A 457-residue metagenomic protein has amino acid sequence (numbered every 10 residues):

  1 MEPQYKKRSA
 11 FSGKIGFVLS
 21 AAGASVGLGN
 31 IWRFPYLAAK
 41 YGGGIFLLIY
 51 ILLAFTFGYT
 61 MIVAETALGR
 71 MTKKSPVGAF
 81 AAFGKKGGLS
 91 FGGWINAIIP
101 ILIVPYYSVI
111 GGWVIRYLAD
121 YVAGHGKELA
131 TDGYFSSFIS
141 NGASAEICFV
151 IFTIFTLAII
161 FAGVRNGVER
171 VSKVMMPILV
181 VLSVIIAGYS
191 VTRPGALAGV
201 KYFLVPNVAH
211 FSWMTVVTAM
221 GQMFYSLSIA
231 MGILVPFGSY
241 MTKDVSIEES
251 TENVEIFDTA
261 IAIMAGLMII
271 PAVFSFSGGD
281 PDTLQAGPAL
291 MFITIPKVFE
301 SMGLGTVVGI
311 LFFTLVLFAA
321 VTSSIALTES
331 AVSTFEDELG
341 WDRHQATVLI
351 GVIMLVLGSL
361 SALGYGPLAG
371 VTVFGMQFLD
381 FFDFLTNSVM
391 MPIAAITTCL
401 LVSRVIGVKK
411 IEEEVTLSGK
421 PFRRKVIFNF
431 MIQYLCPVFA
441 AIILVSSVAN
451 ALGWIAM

Functional and structural regions predicted by a protein language model:
M1-Q4, G78, G111-S140, M241-D244 (+6 more regions): Helix-loop-helix connectors at the membrane interface of multi-pass transporters/channels
M1-W32, M61-T66, R70-F83, G87-F91 (+2 more regions): Membrane-interface "cap" regions at the ends of multi-pass membrane proteins
E2-K7, F11, E169, K173-V321 (+1 more regions): Membrane-embedded translocation segments of transport machinery
Y5-R8, Y36-Y41, P76-I95, S108-R165 (+5 more regions): Inter-helical loop and helix-membrane interface segments of multi-pass membrane transporters/permeases
A10-A21, I45-I49, G87-I101, I147-F152 (+6 more regions): Select transmembrane alpha-helical segments in multipass membrane proteins
G13-L53, G238, E249-E252, I256-T259 (+2 more regions): Transmembrane helix-boundary motif of multi-pass solute transporters/channels
A38-A64, S144, M390-A394: Extracellular loop-to-transmembrane helix junctions
K85, F91-A97, G340-G351, D383-A440: C-terminal membrane-solvent junction of multi-pass transporters and transport-like membrane proteins
